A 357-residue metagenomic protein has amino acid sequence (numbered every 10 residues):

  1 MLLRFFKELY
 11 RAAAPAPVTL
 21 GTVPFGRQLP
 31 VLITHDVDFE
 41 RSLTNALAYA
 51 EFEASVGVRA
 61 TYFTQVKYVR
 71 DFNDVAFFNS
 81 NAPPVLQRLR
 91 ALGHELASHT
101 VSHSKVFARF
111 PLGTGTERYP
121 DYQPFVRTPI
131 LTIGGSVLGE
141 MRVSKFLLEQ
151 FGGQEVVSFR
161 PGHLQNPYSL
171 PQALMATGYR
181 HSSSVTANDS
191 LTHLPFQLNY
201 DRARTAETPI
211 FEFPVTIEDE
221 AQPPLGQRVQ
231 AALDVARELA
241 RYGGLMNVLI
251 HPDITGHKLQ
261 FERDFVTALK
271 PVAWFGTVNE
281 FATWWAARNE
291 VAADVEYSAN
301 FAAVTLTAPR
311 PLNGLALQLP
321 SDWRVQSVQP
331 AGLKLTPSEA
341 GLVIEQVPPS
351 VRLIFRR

Functional and structural regions predicted by a protein language model:
M1-L32: N-terminal pre-catalytic segment of deacetylase/amide-hydrolase enzymes
P30, L43, A50-S169, V185-H193 (+3 more regions): Metal-dependent polysaccharide deacetylase catalytic core of the NodB/CE4 family, i.e., the active-site-bearing domain
D38-T44: Short acidic, Gly/Ser-rich segments with clustered Asp/Glu that frequently serve as metal-coordination loops in enzyme
Q150, I210-F281: Catalytic grooves of carbohydrate-active enzymes
M175-R204, E212-Q222, F275-W285: His/Asp/Glu-enriched short active-site or ligand-binding loop at hydrolase and phosphoryl-transfer sites
T307-R324: Surface-exposed beta-strand/loop patches in extracellular or lumenal glycoproteins
N313, S338-R357: C-terminal beta-strand-rich structural cap/linker in extracellular carbohydrate-active enzymes
R324-G332: Change to "...patches in solvent-exposed regions of secreted, membrane-anchored, or virion-exposed structural
